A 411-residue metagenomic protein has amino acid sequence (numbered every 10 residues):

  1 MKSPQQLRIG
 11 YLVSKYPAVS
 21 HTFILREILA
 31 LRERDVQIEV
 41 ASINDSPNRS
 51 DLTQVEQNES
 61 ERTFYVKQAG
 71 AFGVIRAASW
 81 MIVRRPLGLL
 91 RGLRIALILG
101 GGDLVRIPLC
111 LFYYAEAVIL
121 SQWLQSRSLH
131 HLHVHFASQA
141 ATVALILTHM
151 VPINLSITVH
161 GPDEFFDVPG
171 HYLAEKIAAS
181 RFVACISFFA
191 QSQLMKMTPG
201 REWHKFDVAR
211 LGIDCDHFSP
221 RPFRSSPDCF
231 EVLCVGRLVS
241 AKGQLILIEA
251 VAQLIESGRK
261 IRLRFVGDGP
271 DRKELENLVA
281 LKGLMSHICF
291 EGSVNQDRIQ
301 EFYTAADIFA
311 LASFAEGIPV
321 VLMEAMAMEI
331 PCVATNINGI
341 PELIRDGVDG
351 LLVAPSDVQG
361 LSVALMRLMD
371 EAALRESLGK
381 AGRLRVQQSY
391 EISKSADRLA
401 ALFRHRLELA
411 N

Functional and structural regions predicted by a protein language model:
M1-F72, Q125, A178-F182, L211 (+3 more regions): N-terminal subdomain of nucleotide-sugar transferases
I177, S293-V294, E301-A306: Short alpha-helical donor nucleotide-sugar binding micro-motif in glycosyltransferases
F189, G212: Carbohydrate-associated surface elements
R224-A252, R264: Conserved donor-binding/catalytic core segment of Leloir-type glycosyltransferases
E276-V294: Nucleotide-activated donor-binding/catalytic signature segment of Leloir-type glycosyltransferases, i.e., the conserved
F314: Aromatic "clamp/platform" in nucleotide-sugar-dependent glycosyltransferases that forms part of the donor/acceptor
P331-A334, I344: Short hydrophobic beta-strand element within catalytic cores of glycosyltransferases and related nucleotide-activated
D346-G347, L351-V358, R367-A372: Conserved acidic donor-binding segment of nucleotide-sugar-dependent glycosyltransferases
